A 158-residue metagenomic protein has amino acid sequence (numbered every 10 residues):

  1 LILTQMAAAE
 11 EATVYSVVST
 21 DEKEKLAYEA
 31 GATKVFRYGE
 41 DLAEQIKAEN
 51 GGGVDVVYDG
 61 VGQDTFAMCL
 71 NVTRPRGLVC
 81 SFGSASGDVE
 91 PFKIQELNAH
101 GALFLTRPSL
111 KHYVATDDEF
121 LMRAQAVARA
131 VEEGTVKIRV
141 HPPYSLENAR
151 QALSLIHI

Functional and structural regions predicted by a protein language model:
L1-E40: Mid-domain Rossmann-like dinucleotide-binding core that forms the NAD(H)/NADP(H) cofactor-binding site
E10, V18, D64-T135: Glycine-rich phosphate-binding loop and adjacent beta-alpha segment of Rossmann(oid) nucleotide-cofactor-binding
A32, G53-V54: Local beta-strand N-terminus motif with an aromatic residue
L42-G51: Short amphipathic alpha-helix with an adjacent loop that forms part of the alpha/beta core around
V57-Y58: N-terminal Rossmann-like NAD(P) cofactor-binding module of classical short-chain dehydrogenase/reductase
V127, A149-A152: Non-catalytic, hydrophobic alpha-helical segments
I156-I158: Conserved small/polar residues in nucleotide/adenosyl-binding loops
